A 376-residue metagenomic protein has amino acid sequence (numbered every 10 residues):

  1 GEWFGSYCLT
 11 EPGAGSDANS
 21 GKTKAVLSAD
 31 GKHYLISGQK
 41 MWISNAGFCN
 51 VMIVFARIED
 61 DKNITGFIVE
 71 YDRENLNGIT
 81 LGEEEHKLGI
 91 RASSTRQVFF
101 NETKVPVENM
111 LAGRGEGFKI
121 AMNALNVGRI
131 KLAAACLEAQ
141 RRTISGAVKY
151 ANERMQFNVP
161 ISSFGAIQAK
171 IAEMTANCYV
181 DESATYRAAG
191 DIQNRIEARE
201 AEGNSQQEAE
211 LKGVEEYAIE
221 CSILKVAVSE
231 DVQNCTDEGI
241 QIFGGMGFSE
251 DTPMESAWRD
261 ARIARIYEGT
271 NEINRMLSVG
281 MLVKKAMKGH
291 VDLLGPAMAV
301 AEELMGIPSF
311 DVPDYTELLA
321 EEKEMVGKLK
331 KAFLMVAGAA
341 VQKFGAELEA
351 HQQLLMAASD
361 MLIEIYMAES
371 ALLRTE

Functional and structural regions predicted by a protein language model:
E2-L9: A short, Trp-centered hydrophobic/proline-enriched beta-strand micro-motif
G13-S16, W42-N45, R57-I58, K87-S94: Short Gly/Pro-enriched turn/cap motifs at secondary-structure boundaries
A14, M41-G47, V127, I263-E268: Glycine-rich phosphate/pyrophosphate-binding beta-alpha loops
T23-L27: A structural signal for short hydrophobic beta-strand segments in well-ordered beta-sheet cores
K32-T80: A short core secondary-structure module
T80-E182, S222, A264-Y267, N271-N274 (+1 more regions): Glycine-rich beta->alpha junctions and the first turn(s) of the following alpha-helix
M110-K119, G245-D260: Flexible glycine/proline-rich, aromatic-decorated loop/lid segments
Y179-A227, I240-F243, G345, M367-E376: C-terminal helix-coil-helix/basic helical segment that borders enzyme active sites and/or dimer interfaces and provides
